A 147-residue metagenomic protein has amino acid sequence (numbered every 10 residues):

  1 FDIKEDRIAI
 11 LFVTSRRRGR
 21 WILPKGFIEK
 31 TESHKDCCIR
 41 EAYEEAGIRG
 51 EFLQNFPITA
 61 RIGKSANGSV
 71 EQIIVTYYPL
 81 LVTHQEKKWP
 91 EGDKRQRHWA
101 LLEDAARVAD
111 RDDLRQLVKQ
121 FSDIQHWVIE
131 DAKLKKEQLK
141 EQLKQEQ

Functional and structural regions predicted by a protein language model:
F1-K4, T59-S69, G92, I124-W127 (+1 more regions): Class I (Rossmann-like) S-adenosyl-L-methionine-dependent methyltransferase catalytic domain, capturing the SAM-binding
F1-L23: N-terminal strand-loop-strand
D2, F52-N55, T76-P79, D131: Sequence/structural signature of beta-propeller domains
L23-P57: The catalytic Nudix box helix
I28, V82, L102: Hydrophobic pocket-lining residues within nucleotide cofactor-binding pockets
T59-K88, H98: Active-site-adjacent beta-strand/loop module that shapes the phosphate/pyrophosphate-binding cleft
T76-P79, K87-S122: NUDIX/MutT-family hydrolases
A109-Q147: Charged phosphate-binding loop/patch that engages nucleotide di/tri-phosphates or the phosphate backbone of nucleic
